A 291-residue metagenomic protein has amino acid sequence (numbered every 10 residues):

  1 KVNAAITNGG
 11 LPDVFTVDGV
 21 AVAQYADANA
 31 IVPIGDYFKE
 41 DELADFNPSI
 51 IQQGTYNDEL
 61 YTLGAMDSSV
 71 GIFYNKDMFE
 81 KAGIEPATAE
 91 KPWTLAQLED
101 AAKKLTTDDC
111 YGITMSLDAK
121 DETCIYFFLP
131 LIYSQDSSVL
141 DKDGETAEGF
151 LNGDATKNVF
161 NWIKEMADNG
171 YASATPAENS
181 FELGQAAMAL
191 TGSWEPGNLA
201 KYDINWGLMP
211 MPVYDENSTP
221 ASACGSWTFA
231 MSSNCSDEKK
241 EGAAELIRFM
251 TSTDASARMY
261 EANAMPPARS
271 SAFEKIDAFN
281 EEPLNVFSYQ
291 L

Functional and structural regions predicted by a protein language model:
K1-N29, D36-D45, D58, P86-A87 (+4 more regions): Conserved N-terminal structural module of periplasmic/extracytoplasmic solute-binding proteins
A4, V22, F127-P130, K157-G242: Extracytoplasmic/periplasmic substrate-binding proteins
I6-V17, A30-V32, D109-Y111, L183-T191 (+1 more regions): Alpha-to-beta junction loops
D18-G71, Q97-A101, C124-F127, N205-P210 (+1 more regions): Hinge/lid segment of periplasmic solute-binding proteins
N57-A65, V70, E80, A96-E148 (+1 more regions): Extracytoplasmic/periplasmic solute-binding protein
V70-Y74, I132, F229-M231: Short glycine- and hydrophobic/aromatic-rich loop-to-beta-strand nucleating segment in the catalytic cores
E99-K104, D143-A174: Glycine-centered hinge/linker elements that transmit conformational signals in sensory and ligand-binding systems
E195-N205, Y214-L291: C-terminal lobe and pocket-closing loops of periplasmic/extracytoplasmic Venus-flytrap solute-binding proteins
